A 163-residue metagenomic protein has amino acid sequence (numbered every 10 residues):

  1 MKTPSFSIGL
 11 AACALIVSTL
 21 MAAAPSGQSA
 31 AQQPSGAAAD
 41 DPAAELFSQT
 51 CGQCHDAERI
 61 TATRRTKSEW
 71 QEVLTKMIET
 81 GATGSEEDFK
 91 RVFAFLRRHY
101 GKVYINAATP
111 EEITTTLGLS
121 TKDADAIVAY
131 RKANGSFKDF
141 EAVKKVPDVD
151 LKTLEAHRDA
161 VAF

Functional and structural regions predicted by a protein language model:
M1-D41, T116-G118, D139-F163: N-terminal export/targeting leaders of redox proteins
G36-Q53: Sequence/structural segment immediately N-terminal to covalent heme-attachment motifs in c-type and related
A43, V103-T114: Disulfide-bonded cysteine-rich modules in secreted/extracellular proteins, activating on the conserved Cys frameworks
S48-E58, V92, L96: The canonical Cys-X-X-Cys-His
H55-A57, T116, S120-K138: Amphipathic, charged-and-aliphatic alpha-helical interface segments that function as noncatalytic docking
D56-A82: Gly/Gly-Pro-rich "capping" loops immediately C-terminal to redox-active cysteine motifs in periplasmic/lumenal
E79-F89, T115-L119: Electron-transfer interface patches adjacent to heme c in soluble/periplasmic c-type cytochromes and di-/multiheme
G84-G101, Y130-N134, A160: C-terminal capping alpha-helices of c-type cytochrome domains
